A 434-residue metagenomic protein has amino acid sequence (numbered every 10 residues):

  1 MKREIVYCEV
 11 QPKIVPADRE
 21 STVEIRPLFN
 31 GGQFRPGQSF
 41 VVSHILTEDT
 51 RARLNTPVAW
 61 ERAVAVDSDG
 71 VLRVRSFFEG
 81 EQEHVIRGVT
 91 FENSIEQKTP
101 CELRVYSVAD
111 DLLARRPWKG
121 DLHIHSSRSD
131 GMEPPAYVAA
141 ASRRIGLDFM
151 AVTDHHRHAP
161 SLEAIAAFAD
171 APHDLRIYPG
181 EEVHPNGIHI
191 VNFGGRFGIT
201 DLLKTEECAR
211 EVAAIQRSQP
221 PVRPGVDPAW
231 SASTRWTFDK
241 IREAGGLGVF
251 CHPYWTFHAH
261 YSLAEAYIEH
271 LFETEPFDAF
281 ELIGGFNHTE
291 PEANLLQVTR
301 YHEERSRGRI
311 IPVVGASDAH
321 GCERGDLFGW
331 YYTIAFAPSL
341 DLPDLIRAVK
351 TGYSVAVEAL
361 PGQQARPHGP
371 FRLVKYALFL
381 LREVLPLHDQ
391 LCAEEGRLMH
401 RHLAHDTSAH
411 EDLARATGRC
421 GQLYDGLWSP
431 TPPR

Functional and structural regions predicted by a protein language model:
M1-P117, P135, G187-G198, Y261-R434: Charged catalytic cores and adjacent phosphate/nucleic-acid-binding surfaces used for phosphate/nucleic-acid chemistry
D111-L247, C251, L282-R300, A316 (+2 more regions): A metal-dependent hydrolase metal-coordination microenvironment
P253-W255: Extracellular glycoside hydrolase catalytic/binding regions
F257-A259: Divalent-metal (Mg2+/Mn2+/Ca2+)-assisted nucleotide/phosphate chemistry catalytic cores
